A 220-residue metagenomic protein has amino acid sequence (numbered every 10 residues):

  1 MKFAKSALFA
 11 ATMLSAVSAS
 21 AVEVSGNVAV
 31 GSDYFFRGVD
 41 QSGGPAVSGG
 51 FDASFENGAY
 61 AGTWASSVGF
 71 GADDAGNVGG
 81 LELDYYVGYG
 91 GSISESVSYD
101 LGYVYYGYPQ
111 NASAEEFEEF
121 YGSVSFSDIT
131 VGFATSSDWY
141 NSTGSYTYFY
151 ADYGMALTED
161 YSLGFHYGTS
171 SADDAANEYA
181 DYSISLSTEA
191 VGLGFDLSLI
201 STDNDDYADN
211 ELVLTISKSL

Functional and structural regions predicted by a protein language model:
K2-A11, S15-L220: Outer-membrane beta-barrel proteins
